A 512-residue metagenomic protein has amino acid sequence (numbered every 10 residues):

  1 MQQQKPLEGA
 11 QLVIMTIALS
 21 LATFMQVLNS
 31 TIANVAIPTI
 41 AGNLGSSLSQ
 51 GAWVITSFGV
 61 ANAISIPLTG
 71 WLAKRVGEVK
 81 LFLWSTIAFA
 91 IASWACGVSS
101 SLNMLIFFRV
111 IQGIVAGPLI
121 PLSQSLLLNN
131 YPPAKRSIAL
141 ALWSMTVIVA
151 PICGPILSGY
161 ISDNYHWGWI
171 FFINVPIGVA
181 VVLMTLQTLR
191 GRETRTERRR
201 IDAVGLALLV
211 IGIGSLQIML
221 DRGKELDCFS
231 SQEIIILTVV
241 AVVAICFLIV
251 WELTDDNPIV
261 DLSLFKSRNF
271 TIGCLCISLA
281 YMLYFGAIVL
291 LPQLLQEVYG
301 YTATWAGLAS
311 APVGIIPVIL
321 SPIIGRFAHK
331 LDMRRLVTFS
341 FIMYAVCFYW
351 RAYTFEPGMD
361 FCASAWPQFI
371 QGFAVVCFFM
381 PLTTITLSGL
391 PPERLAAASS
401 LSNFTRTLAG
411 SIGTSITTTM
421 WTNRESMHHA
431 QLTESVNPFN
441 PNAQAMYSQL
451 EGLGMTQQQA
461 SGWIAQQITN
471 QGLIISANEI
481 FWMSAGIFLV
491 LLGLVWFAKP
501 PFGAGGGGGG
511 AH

Functional and structural regions predicted by a protein language model:
Q2, Q50, A180, R406-P500 (+1 more regions): Hydrophobic transmembrane architecture of multi-pass small-molecule transporters
L7-K74, V79-F82, S93, N103-I106 (+8 more regions): Transmembrane core module of solute transporters
V35, P67-L68, L122, I152 (+8 more regions): Residue-level hotspots within transmembrane alpha-helices of multi-pass secondary transporters
I66-G205: Helix-loop-helix hairpins in multi-pass membrane proteins, especially solute transporters
L126, Y160, M184, T188 (+5 more regions): A residue-level signal for alpha-helical anchor/packing sites in multi-pass solute transporters
S144, A150-C153, A287, S364-A443: Small-residue-rich alpha-helical segments with characteristic i,i+4
P176-T194, I211-R222, V240-T254, L492-K499: C-terminal membrane-cytosol helix-exit motif in multi-pass small-molecule transporters
L183-A203, V250-I259, E356-P357, N423 (+2 more regions): Helix-loop junctions on the cytosolic side of multi-pass membrane transporters, especially the intracellular loop
